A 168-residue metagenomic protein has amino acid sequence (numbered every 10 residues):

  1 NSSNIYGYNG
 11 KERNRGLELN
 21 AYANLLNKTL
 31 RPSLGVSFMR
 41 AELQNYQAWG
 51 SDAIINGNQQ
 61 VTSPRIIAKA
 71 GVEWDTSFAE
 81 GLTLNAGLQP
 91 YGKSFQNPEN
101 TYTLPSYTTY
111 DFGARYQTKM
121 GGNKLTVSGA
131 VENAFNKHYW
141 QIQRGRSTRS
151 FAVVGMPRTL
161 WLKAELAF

Functional and structural regions predicted by a protein language model:
N1-Y6, A48-N56, Q89-P90, T101-Y107 (+1 more regions): Flexible, surface-exposed loop regions and adjacent strand-edge segments of Gram-negative outer-membrane beta-barrel
S2, G10-N14, Q59-R65, Y102-Y107 (+1 more regions): Transmembrane beta-barrel outer-membrane domains
G7-N97, E165: Gram-negative outer-membrane beta-barrel transporters
Y8-N9, N100, N133-N136: Asparagine-centered polar/low-complexity signal
L26, Q89-F95, Y116-F168: C-terminal beta-signal and adjacent terminal beta-strands/loops of Gram-negative outer-membrane beta-barrel proteins
K28-L30, I66, E80-L82, T108-Y110 (+2 more regions): Outer-envelope beta-barrel architecture signal
A68-W74, T108-Y116, F151, L162: Feature captures outer-membrane beta-barrel proteins of Gram-negative bacteria and organelles
P98-L104, F112-Q117: Short, glycine/charged-rich beta-strand-loop motifs at protein surfaces that mediate ligand recognition and catalysis
